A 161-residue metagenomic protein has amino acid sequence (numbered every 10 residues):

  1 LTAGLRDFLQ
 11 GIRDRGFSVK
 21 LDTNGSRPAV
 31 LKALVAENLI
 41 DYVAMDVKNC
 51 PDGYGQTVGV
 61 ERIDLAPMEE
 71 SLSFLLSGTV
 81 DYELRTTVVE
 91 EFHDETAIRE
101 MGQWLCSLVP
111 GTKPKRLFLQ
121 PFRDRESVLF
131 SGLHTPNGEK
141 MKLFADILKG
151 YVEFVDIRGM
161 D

Functional and structural regions predicted by a protein language model:
L1-L133: Conserved AdoMet/S-adenosylmethionine-binding subsite of the radical SAM
T135-I147: Low-complexity, intrinsically disordered Gly/Pro/Thr-rich segments
F144-D161: A cross-taxonomic marker for long C-terminal extensions/tails that follow the last structured domain
